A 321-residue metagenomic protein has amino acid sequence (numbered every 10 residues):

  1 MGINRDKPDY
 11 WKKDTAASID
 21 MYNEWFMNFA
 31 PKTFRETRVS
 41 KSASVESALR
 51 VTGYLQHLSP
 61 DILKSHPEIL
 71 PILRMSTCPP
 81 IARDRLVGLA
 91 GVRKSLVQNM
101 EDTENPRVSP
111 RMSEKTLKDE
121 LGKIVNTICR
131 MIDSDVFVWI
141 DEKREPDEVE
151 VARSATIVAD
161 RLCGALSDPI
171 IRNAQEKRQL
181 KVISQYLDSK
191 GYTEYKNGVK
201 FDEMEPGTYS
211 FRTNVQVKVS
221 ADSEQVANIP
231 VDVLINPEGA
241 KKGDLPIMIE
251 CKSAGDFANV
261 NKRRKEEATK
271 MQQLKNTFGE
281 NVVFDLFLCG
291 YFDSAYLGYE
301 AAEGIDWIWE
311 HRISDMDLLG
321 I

Functional and structural regions predicted by a protein language model:
M1-I157, R161-I170, K177: Nuclease-adjacent, charged terminal/linker segments that flank catalytic cores
N4, N23, N28, N99 (+10 more regions): Detector for Asparagine
D102-K123, A155-D160, G191-P206, I229-P237 (+1 more regions): Short, charge-rich amphipathic segments
S134-F137, S184, R264: A generic alpha-helix preference that emphasizes hydrophobic side chains
L162-D222: Acidic-basic catalytic patches of nuclease active cores, encompassing PD-(D/E)XK and other metal-cofactor nuclease
V199-I321: Catalytic core segments in nucleotide and nucleic-acid processing enzymes
